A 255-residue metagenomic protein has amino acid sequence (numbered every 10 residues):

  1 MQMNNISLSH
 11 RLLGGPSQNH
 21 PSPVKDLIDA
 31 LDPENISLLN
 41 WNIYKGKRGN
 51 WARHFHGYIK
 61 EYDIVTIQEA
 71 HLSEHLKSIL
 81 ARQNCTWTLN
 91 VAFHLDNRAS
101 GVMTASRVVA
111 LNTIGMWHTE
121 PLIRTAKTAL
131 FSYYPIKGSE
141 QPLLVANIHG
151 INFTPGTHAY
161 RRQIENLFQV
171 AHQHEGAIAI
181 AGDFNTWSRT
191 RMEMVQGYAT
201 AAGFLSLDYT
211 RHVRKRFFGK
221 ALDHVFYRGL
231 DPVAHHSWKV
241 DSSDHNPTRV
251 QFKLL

Functional and structural regions predicted by a protein language model:
M1-D26, M116, Y133, Q173-E175 (+1 more regions): Metal-dependent phosphoester-hydrolase catalytic domains
Q2-S22, I64-P142, H236-V240: Structured beta-strand-rich core segments of catalytic domains in phosphoester-bond hydrolases
G15-N50: Boundary/entry segment of secreted carbohydrate-active catalytic domains
D32-E34, L111-T113, Q141-G150: Short, basic/glycine-rich phosphate-binding loops at helix/coil junctions that contact nucleotide phosphates
I36-I43, F55-K77, S132, L144-I148 (+4 more regions): Active-site beta-strand/loop signature of hydrolases that rely on acidic residues for catalysis
N40-G46, I67, P121, P155-A159: Short, flexible loop segments at the rims of nucleotide/cofactor-binding pockets, characterized by
I114-L122, I148-H158: Surface-exposed cleft-lining segments at the edges of enzyme active sites
H158-Q169: Alpha-helical scaffold elements lining the catalytic groove of polysaccharide deacetylases
